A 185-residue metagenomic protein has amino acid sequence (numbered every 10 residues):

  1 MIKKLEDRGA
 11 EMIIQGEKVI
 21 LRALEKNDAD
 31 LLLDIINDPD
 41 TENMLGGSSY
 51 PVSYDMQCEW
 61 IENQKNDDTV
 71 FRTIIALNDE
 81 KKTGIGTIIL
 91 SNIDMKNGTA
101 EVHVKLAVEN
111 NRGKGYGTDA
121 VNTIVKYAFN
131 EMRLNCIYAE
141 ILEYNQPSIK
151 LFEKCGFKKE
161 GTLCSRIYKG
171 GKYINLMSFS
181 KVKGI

Functional and structural regions predicted by a protein language model:
I2-A29, D38, D79-I185: Acyl-donor (CoA/ACP) binding surface of acyl/acetyltransferases
L32-L33, T41, Q57, V102: Hydrophobic pocket/interface hotspot
D34-D38, G47, N63, K154: Residues within well-ordered alpha-helical secondary structure of globular protein domains
T41-E62: Conserved GNAT-fold acetyl-CoA-binding loop/helix
N43-L45, R72-T73, L176: Short, hydrophobic secondary-structure boundary micro-motifs
E62-I74: A short helix-loop-beta-strand connector motif used in the catalytic cores of GNAT acetyltransferases and, in some
